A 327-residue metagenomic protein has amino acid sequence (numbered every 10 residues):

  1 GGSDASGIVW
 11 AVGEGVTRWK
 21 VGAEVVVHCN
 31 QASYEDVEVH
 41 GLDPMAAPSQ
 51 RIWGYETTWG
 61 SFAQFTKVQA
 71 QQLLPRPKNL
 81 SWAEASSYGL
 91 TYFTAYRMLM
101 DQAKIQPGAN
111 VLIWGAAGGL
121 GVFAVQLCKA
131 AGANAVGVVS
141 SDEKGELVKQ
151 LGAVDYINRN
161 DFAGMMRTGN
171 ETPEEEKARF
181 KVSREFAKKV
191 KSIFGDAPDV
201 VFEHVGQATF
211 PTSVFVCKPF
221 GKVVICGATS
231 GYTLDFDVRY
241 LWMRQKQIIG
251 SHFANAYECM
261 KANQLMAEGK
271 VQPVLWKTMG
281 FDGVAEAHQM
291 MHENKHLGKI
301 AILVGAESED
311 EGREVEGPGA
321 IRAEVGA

Functional and structural regions predicted by a protein language model:
G1-H40, P77-N79: Glycine-rich beta-strand-centered segment in the early N-terminal region that forms part of a ligand/cofactor-binding
Q31-G115, R159-G164, N170-E171: NAD(P)H dinucleotide-binding glycine-rich loop of Rossmann-like/cofactor-binding domains, especially the beta1-alpha1
T94, G119-L120, A208: Hydrophobic/small residue at the entry helix of a nucleotide-binding pocket
Q106, C217-K218: Helix-to-beta-strand junctions that scaffold the AdoMet/dcAdoMet cofactor pocket in Class I SAM-dependent enzymes
I113, K129-A208: Adenosine-nucleotide cofactor-binding segment
A117, V125: N-terminal Rossmann NAD(P)H-binding glycine-rich loop of SDR-like oxidoreductase domains
M165, E171-T172, E176-K191, G195 (+2 more regions): C-terminal substrate-binding/catalytic core of Rossmann-like NAD(P)-dependent dehydrogenases/reductases
D196, P211-V214, A256-A327: C-terminal hydrophobic helical "lid"/dimerization subdomain of Rossmann-like NAD(P)H-dependent oxidoreductases
